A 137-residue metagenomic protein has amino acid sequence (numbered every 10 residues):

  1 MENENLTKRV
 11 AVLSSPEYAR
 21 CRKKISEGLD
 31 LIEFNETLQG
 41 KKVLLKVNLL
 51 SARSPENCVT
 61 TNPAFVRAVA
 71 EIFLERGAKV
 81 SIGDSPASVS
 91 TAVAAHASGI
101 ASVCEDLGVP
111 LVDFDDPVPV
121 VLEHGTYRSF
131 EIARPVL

Functional and structural regions predicted by a protein language model:
M1-L137: N-terminal and secondary-structure boundary signal
